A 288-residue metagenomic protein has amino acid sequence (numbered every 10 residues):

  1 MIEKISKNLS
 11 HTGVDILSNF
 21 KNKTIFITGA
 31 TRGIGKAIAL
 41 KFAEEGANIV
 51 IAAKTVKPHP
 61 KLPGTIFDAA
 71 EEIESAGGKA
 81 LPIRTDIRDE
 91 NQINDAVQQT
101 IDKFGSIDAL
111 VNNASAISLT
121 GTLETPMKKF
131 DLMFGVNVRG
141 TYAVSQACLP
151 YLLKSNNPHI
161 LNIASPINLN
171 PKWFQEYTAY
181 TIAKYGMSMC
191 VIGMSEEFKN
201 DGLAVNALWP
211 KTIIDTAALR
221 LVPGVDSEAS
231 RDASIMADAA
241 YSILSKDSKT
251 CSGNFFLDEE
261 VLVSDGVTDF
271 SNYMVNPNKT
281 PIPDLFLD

Functional and structural regions predicted by a protein language model:
K23, G78-K79, S106-I107, L152-P166 (+2 more regions): Active-site loop of short-chain dehydrogenase/reductase
T24, T31-R32: Conserved glycine-rich cofactor-binding loop
E45-D68: Conserved glycine-rich Rossmann-like NAD(P)H-binding loop of the short-chain dehydrogenase/reductase
G64, R84-A96, M127: The beta1-alpha1 cofactor-binding region of Rossmann-like NAD(H)/NADP(H)-dependent oxidoreductases
G121-T122, P126-D131: Substrate-binding pocket helix/loop in short-chain dehydrogenase/reductase
L153, H159-N200, T212-I213: Catalytic loop of short-chain dehydrogenase/reductase
A207-L208, G224-D288: C-terminal helical subdomain
